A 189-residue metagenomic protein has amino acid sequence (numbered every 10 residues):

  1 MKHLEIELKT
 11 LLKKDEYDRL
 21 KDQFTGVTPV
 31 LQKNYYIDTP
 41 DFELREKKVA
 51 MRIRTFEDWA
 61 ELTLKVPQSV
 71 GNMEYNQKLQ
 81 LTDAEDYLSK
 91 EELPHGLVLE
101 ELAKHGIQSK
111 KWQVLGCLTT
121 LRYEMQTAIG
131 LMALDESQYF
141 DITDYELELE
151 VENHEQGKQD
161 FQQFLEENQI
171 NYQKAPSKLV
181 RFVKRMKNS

Functional and structural regions predicted by a protein language model:
M1-S189: Phosphate-end processing signature that detects enzymes handling 5′-triphosphorylated RNA and polyphosphate
